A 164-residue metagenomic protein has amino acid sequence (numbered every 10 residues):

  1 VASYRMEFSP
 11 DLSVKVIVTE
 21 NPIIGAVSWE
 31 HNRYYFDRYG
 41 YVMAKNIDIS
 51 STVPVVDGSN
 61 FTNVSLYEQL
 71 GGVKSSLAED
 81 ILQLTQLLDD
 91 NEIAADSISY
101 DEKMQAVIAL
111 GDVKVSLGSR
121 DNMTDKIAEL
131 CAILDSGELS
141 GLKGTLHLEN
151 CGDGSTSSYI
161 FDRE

Functional and structural regions predicted by a protein language model:
S3-E164: Charged, solvent-exposed interaction patches on well-folded alpha/beta domains that mediate macromolecular contacts
